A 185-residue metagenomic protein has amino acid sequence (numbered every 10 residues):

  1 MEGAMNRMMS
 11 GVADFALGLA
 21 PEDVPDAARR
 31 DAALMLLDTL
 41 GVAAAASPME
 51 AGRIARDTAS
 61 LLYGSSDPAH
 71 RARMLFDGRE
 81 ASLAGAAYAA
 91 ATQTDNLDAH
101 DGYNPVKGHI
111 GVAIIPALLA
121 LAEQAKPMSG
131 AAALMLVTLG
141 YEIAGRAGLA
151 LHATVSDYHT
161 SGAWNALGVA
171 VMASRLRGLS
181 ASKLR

Functional and structural regions predicted by a protein language model:
G3-R185: N-terminal core-entry segment
